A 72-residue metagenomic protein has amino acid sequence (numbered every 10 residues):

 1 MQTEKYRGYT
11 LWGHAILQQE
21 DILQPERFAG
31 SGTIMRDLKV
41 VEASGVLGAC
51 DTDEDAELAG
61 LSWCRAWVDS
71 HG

Functional and structural regions predicted by a protein language model:
M1-M35: N-terminal segment of the canonical double-stranded RNA-binding domain
V41-D53: A short, exposed loop/beta-hairpin motif centered on an aromatic-Gly-Thr core
S62-G72: Short arginine-rich
